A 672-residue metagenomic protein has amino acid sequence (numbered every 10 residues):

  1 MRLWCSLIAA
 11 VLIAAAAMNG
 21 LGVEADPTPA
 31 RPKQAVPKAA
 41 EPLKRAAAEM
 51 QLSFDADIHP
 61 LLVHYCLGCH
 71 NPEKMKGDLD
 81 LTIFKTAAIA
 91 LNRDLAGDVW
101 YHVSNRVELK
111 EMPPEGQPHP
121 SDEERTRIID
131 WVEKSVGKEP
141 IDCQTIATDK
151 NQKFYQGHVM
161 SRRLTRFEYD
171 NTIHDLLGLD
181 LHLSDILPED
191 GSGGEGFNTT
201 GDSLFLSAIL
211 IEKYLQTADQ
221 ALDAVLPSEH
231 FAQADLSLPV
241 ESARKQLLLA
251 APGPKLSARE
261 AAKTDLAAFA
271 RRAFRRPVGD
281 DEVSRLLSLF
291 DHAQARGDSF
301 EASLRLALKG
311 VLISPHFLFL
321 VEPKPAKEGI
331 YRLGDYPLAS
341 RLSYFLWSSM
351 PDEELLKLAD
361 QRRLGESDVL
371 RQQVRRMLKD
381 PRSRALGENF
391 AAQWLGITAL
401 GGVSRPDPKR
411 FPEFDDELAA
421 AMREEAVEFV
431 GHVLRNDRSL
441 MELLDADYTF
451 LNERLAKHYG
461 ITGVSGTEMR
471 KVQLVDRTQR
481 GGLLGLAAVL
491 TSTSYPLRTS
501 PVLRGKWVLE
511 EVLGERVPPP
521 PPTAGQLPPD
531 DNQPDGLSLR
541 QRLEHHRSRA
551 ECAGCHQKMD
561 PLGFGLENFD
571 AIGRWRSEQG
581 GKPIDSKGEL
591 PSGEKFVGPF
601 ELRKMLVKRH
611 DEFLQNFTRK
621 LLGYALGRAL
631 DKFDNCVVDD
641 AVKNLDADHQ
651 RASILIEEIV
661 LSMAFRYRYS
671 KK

Functional and structural regions predicted by a protein language model:
M1-C5: Positively charged n-region of N-terminal signal peptides that target proteins for export
S6-N19: Bacterial N-terminal signal peptides
A16-L247, R271-R272, R276-G279, V283-S288 (+12 more regions): Aromatic- and Gly/Pro-enriched helix-to-coil junctions and flexible linker segments
P72, P118-S121, R162, R259 (+9 more regions): Alpha-helix N-cap/helix-initiation sites
G253-A307, P315: A conserved hydrophobic secondary-structure block that centers on an alpha-helix together with its immediately flanking
D265, F300-L308, R332-L338, S653-I654: Alpha-helical scaffolds flanking conserved acidic
S314-P323, K327-H610, T618, L622-K672: Long, His/Glu/Asp-enriched segments that create or flank divalent metal/ion-associated functional microenvironments
